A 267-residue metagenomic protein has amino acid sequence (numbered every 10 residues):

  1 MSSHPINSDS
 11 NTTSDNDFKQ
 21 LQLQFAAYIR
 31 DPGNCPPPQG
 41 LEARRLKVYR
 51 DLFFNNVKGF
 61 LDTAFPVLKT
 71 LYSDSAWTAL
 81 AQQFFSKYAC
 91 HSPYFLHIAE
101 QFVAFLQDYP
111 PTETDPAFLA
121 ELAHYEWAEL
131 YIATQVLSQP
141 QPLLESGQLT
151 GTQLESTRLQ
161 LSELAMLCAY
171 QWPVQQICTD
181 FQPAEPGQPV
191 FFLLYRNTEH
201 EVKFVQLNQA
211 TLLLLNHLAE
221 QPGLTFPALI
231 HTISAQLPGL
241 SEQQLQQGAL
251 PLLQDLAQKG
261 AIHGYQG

Functional and structural regions predicted by a protein language model:
M1-S138: N-terminal, charged low-complexity regulatory/assembly segments
S86-L212: Hydrophobic packing positions characteristic of elongated beta-solenoid/beta-helix-type spike/fiber shafts
G223-S234: Short acidic, hydrophobic short linear motifs in intrinsically disordered regions
A235-A249: Short, positively charged loop/turn segments that connect secondary-structure elements
G248-G260: Basic amphipathic alpha-helical segments that dock to polyanions
G264: Short beta-strand "wing" residues that participate in macromolecule-binding interfaces
G267: Short, cationic-aromatic polyanion-contact patches
